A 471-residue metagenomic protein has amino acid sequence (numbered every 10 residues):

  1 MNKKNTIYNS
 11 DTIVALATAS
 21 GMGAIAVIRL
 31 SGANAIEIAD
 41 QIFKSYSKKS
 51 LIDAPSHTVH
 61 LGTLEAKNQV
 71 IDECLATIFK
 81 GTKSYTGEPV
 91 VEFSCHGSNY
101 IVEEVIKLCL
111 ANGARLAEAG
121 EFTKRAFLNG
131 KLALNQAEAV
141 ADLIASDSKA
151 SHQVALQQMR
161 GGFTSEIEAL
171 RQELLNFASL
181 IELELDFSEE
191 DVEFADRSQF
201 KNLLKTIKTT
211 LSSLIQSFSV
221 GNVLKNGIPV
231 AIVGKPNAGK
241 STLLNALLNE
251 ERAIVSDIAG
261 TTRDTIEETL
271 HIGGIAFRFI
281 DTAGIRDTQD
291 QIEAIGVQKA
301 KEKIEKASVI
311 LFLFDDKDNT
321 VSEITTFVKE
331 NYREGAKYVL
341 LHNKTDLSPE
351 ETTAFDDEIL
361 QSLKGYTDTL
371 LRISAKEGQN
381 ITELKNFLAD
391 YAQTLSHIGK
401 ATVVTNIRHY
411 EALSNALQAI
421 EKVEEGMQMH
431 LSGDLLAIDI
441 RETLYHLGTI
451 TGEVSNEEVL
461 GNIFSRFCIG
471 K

Functional and structural regions predicted by a protein language model:
M1-Q153, Q157, G161, Y332 (+1 more regions): A glycine-rich (often HGG/GG-containing) alpha/beta subdomain
N2, I7-L16, S20, H152-H271 (+3 more regions): C-terminal-of-GTPase-core extension/linker across diverse P-loop GTPases
H60-K80, G260-T288: Switch I (G2) and immediately adjacent beta-strands of P-loop GTPase domains
G97, L247, T282, F314-K317 (+1 more regions): Glycine-rich, N-terminal phosphate-binding loop of Rossmann-like dinucleotide-binding domains
R115, A276-R278, T369: Conserved beta-strand segments of alpha/beta enzyme cores
F277, V309, V339: Short, Asp-centered acidic motifs that coordinate Mg2+ and/or phosphate in catalytic or ligand-binding sites
F279, L313, L341: Generic enzyme active-site microenvironment
E293-K317: Inter-motif core of Ras-like GTPase G domains
